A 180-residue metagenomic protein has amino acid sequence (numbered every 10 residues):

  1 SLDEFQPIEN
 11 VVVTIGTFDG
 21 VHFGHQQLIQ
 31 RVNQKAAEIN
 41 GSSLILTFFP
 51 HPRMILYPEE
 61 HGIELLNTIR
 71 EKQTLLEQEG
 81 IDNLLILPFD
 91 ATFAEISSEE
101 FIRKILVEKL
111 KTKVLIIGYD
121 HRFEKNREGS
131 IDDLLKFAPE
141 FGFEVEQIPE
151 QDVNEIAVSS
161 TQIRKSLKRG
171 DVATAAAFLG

Functional and structural regions predicted by a protein language model:
S1-G180: Nucleotidyltransferase catalytic core that binds NTPs
